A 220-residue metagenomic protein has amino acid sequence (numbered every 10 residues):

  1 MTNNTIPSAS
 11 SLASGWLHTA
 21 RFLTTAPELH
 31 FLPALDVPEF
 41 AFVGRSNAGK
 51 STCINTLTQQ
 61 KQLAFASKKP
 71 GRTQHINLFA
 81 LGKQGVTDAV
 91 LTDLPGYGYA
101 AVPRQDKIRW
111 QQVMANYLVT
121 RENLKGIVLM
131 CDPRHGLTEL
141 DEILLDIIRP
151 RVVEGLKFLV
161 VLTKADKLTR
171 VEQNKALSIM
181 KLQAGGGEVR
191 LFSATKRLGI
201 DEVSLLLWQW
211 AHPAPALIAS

Functional and structural regions predicted by a protein language model:
T2-A101, H212-P213, L217: Conserved G1/Walker A P-loop phosphate-binding module
L17-H30, D166-S220: Canonical P-loop GTPase G-domain recognition
D36-V37, L57, R104-K107, E142-D146 (+2 more regions): Short, glycine/charged-enriched secondary-structure capping and boundary segments
T73, K107-Q111, E142, R197-I200: Amphipathic alpha-helical transducer elements in NTP-driven molecular machines
F79, T163, V203: Residue-level signal for inorganic ion chemistry
V86, Q112-E188: Conserved C-terminal guanine-recognition region of P-loop GTPase G domains, centered on the G4
D93, T163, S193: Active-site glycine-centered loops adjacent to acidic/histidine catalytic or metal-binding residues that shape
Y97-K107, R134, A165-T169: Flexible beta-alpha connector loops of hexameric P-loop NTPases
